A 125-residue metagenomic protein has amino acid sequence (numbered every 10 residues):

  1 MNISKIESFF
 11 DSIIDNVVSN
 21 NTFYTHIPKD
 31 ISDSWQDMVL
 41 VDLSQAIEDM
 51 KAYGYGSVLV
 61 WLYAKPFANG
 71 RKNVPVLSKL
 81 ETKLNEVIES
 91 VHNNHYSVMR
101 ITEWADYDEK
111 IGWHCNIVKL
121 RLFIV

Functional and structural regions predicted by a protein language model:
M1-T22, L43-V125: Charged, amphipathic alpha-helical segments and their flanking helix caps
F23-D33: Short acidic low-complexity segments
D33-S44: A short, hydrophobic beta-strand-centered structural micro-motif
